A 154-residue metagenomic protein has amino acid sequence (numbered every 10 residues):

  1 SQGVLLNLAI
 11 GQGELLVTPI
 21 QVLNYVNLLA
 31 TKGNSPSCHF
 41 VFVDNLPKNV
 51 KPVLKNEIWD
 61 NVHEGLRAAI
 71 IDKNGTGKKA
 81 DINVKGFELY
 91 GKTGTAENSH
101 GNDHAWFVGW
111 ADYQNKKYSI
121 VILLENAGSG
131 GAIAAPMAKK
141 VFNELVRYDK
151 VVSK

Functional and structural regions predicted by a protein language model:
S1-K51, E57, H63, I70-S153: Active-site beta-strand/loop architecture of penicillin-binding DD-peptidases
